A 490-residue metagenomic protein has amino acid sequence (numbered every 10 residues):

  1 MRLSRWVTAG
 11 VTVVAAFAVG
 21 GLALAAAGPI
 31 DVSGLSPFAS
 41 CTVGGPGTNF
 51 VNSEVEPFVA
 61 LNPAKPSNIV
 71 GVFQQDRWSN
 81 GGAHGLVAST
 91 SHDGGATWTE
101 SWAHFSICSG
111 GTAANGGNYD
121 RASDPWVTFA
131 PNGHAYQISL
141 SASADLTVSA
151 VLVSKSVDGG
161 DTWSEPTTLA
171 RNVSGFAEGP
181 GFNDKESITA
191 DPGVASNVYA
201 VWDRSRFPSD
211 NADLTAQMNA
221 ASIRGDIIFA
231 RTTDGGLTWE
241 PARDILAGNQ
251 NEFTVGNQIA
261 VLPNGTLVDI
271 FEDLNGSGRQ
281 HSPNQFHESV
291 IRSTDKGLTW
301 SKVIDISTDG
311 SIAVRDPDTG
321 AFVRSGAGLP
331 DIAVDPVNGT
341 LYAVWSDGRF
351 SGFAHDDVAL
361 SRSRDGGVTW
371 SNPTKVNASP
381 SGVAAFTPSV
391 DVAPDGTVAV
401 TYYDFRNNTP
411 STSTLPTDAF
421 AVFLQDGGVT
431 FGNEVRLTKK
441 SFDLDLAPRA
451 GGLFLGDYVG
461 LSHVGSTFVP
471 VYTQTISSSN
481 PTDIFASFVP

Functional and structural regions predicted by a protein language model:
R2-A25: Secretory targeting and sorting signals
L24-P490: C-terminal PAP-associated
